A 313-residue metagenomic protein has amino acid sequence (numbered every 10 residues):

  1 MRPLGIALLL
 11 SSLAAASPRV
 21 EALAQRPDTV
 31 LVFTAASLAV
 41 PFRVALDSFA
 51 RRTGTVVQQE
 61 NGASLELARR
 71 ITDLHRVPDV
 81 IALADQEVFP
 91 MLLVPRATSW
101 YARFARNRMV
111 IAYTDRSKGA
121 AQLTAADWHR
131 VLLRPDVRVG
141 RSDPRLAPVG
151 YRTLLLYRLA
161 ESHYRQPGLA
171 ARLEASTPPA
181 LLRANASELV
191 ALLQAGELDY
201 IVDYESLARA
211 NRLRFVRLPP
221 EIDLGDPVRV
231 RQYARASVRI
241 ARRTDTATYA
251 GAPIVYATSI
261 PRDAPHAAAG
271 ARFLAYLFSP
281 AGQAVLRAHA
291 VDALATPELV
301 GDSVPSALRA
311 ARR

Functional and structural regions predicted by a protein language model:
M1-P3: Positively charged n-region of N-terminal signal peptides that target proteins for export
G5-A15: Bacterial N-terminal signal peptides
V20-L74, D85, L93-V94, T114-R313: Exported/periplasmic ABC-transporter solute-binding proteins
P78-D85, F89-R103: Short beta-strand-centered segments that line the small-molecule binding cleft or hinge of alpha/beta clamshell
R106-N107, P253: Short, solvent-exposed loop/turn segments at the edges of secondary structure
